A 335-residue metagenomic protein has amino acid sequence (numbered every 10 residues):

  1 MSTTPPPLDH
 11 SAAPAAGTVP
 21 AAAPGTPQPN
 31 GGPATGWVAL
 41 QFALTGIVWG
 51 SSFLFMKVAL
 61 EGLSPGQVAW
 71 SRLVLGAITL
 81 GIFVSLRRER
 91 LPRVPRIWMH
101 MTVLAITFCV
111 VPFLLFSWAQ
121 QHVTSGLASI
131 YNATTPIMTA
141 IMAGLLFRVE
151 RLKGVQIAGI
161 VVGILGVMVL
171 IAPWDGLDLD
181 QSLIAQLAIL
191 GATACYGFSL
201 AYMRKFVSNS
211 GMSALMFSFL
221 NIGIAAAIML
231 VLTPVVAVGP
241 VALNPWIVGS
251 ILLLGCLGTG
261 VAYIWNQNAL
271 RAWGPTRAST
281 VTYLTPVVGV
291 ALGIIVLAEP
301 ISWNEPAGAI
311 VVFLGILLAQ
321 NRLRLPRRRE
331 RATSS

Functional and structural regions predicted by a protein language model:
A34-V38, G62-W70, R93-M99, A172-C195 (+2 more regions): Juxtamembrane helix-entry segments on the extracytoplasmic side of multipass membrane proteins
I47-M56, G81-N132, V169, G255-W273: Specific transmembrane alpha-helical segments of multi-pass solute transporters/efflux pumps, especially DMT/EamA
A59, V68, R72, A119 (+6 more regions): Hydrophobic/aromatic residues within transmembrane alpha-helices of multi-pass small-molecule transporters
W70-S71, C109, A128-T134, Y202-A226 (+1 more regions): Helix-helix packing/entry segments at the starts of transmembrane helices
L80, T102, M142, G154-W174 (+5 more regions): Hydrophobic transmembrane alpha-helices of multi-pass small-molecule transport proteins
L80, T139-I141, I160, L177-V236 (+2 more regions): Transmembrane alpha-helical segments that form core, pore/gating elements of small-molecule transporters/exporters
I82-L91, P136-V161, V287-A307: C-terminal transmembrane-helix exit sites in multi-pass transporters
R96-V103, L152-G163, G211-L220: Cytoplasmic-side transmembrane-helix entry/capping segments in multi-pass membrane proteins
